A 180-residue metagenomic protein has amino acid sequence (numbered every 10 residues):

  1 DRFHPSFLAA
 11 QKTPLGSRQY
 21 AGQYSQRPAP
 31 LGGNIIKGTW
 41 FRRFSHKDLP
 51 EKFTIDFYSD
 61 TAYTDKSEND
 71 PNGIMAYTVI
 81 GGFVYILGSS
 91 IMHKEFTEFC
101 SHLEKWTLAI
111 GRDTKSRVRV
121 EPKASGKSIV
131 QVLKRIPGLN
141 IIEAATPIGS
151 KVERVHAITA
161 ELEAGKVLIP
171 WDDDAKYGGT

Functional and structural regions predicted by a protein language model:
D1-T61: ATPase catalytic-site recognition across NTP-hydrolyzing enzymes
R2-A10, R27, L31, G73-M75 (+1 more regions): Mg2+-dependent endonuclease catalytic cores in nucleic-acid-processing enzymes, primarily RNase H-like
L15-G16, K66, S150: Generic detector of ordered secondary-structure context
D48, Y63-D65, T78-V79: Short, low-complexity Ser/Thr-rich regulatory SLiMs
D48-L49, S67, G111, A160: Generic structural signal for beta-strand residues in well-ordered domains
S59-N72: An active-site-proximal beta-strand-loop segment
